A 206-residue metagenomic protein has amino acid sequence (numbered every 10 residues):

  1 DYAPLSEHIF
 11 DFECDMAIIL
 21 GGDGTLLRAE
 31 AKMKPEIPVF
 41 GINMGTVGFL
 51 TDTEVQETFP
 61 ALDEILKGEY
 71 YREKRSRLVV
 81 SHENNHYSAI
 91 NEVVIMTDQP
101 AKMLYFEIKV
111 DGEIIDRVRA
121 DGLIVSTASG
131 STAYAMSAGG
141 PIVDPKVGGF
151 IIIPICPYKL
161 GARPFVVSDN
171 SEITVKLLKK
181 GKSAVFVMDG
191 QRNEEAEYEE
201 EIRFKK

Functional and structural regions predicted by a protein language model:
A3-C14: Short acidic low-complexity segments
G22-T25, G45-V47, S129-S131: Short glycine-rich anion-binding loops that position phosphate/pyrophosphate groups of nucleotides and phosphorylated
R28-E30, L50-T51, A135-S137, A162: Short glycine-/acidic-enriched loop or helix-start segments at secondary-structure transitions that form or flank
R28-G45, F49: Gly/Ser-rich helix-loop-strand patches that form or flank binding pockets for ribonucleotide-derived cofactors
F49-D121: Catalytic core of DAGKc-family lipid kinases
Y87, I95, P100, V110-I114 (+1 more regions): ATP/nucleoside-binding phosphotransfer catalytic cores, i.e., glycine-rich phosphate-binding loops
R117-A120, V125-G161: Gly/Ser/Thr-rich active-site loops/lids in small-molecule metabolic enzymes that frequently grip phosphoryl groups
